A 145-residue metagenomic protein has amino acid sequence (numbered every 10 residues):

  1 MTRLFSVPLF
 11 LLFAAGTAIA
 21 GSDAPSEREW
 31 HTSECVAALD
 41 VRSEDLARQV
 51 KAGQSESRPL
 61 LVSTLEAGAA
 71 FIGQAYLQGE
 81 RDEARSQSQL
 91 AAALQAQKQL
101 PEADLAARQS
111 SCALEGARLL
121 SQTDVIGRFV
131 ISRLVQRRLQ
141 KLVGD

Functional and structural regions predicted by a protein language model:
T2-F10: Sec-dependent signal peptide recognition, specifically the positively charged N-region followed immediately by
A14-T17: N-terminal signal peptide c-region/cleavage motif recognized by signal peptidases
A24-P25, P101: Residues embedded in well-ordered secondary-structure elements
P25-E80: Short N-proximal segments of mature Sec-exported proteins
T64-D145: Compact alpha-helical subdomains of small soluble proteins
